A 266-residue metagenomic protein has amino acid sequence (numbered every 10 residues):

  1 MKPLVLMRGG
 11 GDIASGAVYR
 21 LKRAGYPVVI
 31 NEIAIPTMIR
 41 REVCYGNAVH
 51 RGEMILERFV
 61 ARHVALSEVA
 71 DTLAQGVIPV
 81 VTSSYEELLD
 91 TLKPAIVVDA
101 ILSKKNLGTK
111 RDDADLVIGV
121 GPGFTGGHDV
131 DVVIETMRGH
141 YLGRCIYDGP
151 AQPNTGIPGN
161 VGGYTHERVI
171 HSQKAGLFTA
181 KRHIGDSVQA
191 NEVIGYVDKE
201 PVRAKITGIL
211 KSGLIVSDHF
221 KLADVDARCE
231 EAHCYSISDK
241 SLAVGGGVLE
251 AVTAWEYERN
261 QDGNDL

Functional and structural regions predicted by a protein language model:
M1-L266: Well-ordered secondary-structure scaffolds
